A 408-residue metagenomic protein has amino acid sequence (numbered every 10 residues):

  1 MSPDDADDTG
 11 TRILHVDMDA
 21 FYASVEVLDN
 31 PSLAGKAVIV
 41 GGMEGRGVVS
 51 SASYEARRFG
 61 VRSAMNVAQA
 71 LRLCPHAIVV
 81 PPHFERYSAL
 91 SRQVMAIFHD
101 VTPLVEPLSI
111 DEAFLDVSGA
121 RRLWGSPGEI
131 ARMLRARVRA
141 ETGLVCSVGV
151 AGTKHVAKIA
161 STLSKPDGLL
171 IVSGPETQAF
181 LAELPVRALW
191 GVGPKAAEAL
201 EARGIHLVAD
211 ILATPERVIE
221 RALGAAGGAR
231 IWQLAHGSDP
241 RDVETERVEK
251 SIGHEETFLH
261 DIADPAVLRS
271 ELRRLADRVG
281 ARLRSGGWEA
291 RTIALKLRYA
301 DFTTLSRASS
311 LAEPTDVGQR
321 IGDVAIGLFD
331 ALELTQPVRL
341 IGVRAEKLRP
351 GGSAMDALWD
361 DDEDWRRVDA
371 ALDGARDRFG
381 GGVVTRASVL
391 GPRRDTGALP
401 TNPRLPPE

Functional and structural regions predicted by a protein language model:
M1-R230, V243, A281, M355 (+1 more regions): Gly/Gly-Pro- and Ser/Thr-rich, intrinsically disordered tail segments characteristic of DNA damage-repair and tolerance
I13, A37, H76, E249 (+2 more regions): A residue-level signal for beta-strand positions that form part of recognition/binding surfaces within mature
V16, L115, V148, L295-L297 (+2 more regions): Preference for bulky hydrophobic residues occupying beta-strand positions in well-ordered beta-sheet regions
F21, E44-R46, A300-T304, L348-G351: Short, charged/polar surface micro-motifs in flexible loops or helix N-caps
V79, T303-A308, G352-M355: Short small-residue beta-strand/loop micro-motif enriched in glycine and branched aliphatics
G152-H155, Q233-H236, E289-Y299, V338-R349 (+1 more regions): A glycine-rich phosphate-binding loop feature that marks nucleotide/adenosyl-phosphate handling sites
L181, A188, A196-V338: DNA-contacting surface of Y-family translesion DNA polymerases
T315-D377: C-terminal hydrophobic structural anchor segments that stabilize assembly/packing rather than catalytic chemistry
